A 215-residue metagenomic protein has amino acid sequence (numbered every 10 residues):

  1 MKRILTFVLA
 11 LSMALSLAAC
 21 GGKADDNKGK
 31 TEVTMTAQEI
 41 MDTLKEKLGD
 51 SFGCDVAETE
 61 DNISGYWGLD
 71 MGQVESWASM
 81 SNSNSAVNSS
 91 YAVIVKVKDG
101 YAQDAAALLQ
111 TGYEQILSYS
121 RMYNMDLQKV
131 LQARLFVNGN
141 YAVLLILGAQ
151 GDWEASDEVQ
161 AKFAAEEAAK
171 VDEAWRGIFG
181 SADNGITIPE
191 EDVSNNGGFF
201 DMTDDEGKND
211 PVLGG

Functional and structural regions predicted by a protein language model:
K2-A10: Sec-dependent signal peptide recognition, specifically the positively charged N-region followed immediately by
L15-A19: C-terminal motif of bacterial Sec signal peptides marking the signal peptidase cleavage site
G21-Y91, V97-G215: Soluble, non-membrane globular domain cores that form compact, hydrophobic packing and curved binding surfaces
